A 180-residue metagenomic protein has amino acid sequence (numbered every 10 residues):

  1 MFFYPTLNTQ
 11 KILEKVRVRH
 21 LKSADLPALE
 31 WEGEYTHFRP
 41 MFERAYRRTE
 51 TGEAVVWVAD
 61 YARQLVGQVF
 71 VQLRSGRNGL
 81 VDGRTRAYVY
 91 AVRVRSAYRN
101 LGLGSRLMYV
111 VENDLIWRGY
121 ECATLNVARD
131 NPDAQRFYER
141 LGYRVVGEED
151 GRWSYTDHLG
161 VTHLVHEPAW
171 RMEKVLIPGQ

Functional and structural regions predicted by a protein language model:
F2-Y4, K11-I12, V16, H20-S96 (+3 more regions): Acetyl-CoA-dependent GNAT
R44-A59, R118-Y138: Generic detector of contiguous secondary-structure segments
T51, T85-R86, G119, L164-P168: Residue-level preference for beta-strand/loop junctions
V55-V58, R63-V71, D133-D150: Conserved long hydrophobic alpha-helices within structured protein cores
W57-Y61, R99-G102, V111, R129-Q135 (+1 more regions): Noncatalytic linker/hinge segments flanking ATPase motor cores
A91, R95-Y109, I116-R118, R129-R136 (+1 more regions): Conserved glycine-rich acetyl-CoA-binding loop
E121, A128-P132, E139-G147, G151-Q180: C-terminal "cap" of GNAT-fold acetyltransferases
